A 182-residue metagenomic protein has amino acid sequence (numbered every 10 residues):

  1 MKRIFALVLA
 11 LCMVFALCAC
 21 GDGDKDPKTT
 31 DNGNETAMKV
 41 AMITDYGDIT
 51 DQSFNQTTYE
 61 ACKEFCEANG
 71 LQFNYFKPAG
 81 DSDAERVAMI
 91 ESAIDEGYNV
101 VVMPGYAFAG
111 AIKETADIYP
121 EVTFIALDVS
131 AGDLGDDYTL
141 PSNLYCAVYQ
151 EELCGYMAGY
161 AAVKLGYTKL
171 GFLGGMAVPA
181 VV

Functional and structural regions predicted by a protein language model:
K2-A10: Sec-dependent signal peptide recognition, specifically the positively charged N-region followed immediately by
L9, M13-L17: Hydrophobic core
C18-T30: Bacterial lipoprotein signal-peptidase II cleavage site
V40-F65, N74-V87, G105-F108, A177-V182: Extracytoplasmic "Venus flytrap"
C62, C154-V182: An alpha-beta-alpha
D83-Y98: Short, well-structured alpha-helical segments in soluble
G97-Y106, T123-L127: Periplasmic-binding protein-like
D117-V148: Flexible loop/hinge segments that line or gate small-molecule binding clefts
